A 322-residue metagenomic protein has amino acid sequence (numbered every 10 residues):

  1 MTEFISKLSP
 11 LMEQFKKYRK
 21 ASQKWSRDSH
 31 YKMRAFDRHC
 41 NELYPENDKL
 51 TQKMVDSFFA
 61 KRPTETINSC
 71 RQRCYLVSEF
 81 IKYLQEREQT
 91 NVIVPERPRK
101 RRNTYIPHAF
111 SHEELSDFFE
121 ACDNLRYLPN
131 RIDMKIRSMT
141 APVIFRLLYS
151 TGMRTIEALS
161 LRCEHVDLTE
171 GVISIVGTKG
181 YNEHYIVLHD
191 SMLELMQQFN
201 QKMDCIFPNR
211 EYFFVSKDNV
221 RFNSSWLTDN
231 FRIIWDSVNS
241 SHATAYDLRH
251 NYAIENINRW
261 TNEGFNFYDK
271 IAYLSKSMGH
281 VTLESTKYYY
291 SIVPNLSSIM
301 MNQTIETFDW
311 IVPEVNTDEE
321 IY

Functional and structural regions predicted by a protein language model:
M1-Y322: Conserved catalytic core of the tyrosine transesterase superfamily
